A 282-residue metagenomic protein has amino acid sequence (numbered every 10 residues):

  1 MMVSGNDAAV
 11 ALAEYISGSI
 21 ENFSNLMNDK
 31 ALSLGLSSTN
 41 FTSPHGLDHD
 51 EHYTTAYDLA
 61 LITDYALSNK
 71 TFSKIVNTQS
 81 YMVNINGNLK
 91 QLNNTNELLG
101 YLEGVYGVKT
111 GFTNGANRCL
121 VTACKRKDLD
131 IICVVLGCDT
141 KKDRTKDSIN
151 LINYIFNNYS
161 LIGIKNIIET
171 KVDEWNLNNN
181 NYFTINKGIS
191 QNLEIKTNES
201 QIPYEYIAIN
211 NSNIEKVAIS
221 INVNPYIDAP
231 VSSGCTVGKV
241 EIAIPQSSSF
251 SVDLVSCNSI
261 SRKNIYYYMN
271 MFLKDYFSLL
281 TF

Functional and structural regions predicted by a protein language model:
M1-S4: Short helix- or helix-capping micro-motifs that position conserved polar/aromatic residues at function-defining sites
N6-V10: Acidic/histidine-rich, surface-exposed loop or edge segments in extracytoplasmic proteins
A13-D64, T71: Mid-domain, small-residue-enriched loop/turn segments at the edges of structured enzyme/sensor domains
L36-S37, E51-Y53, Y57-F282: Domain-terminus/edge residues, biased toward the C-terminal soluble/receptor-binding domains of extracytoplasmic
